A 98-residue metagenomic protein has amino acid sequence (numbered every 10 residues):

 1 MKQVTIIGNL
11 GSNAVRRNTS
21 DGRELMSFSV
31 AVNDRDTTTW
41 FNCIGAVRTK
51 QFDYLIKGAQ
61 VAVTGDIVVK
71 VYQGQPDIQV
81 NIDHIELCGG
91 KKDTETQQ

Functional and structural regions predicted by a protein language model:
M1-Q98: Single-stranded nucleic acid-binding surfaces, predominantly the OB-fold ssDNA-binding core
